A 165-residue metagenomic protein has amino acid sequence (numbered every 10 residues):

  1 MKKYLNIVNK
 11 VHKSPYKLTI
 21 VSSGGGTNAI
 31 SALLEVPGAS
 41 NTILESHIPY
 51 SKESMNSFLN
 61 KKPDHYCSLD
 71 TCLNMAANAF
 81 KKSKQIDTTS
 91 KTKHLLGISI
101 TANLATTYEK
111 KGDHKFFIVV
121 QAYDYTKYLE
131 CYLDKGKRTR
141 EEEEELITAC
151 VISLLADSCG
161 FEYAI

Functional and structural regions predicted by a protein language model:
M1-I165: Short alpha-helical segments enriched in small residues
